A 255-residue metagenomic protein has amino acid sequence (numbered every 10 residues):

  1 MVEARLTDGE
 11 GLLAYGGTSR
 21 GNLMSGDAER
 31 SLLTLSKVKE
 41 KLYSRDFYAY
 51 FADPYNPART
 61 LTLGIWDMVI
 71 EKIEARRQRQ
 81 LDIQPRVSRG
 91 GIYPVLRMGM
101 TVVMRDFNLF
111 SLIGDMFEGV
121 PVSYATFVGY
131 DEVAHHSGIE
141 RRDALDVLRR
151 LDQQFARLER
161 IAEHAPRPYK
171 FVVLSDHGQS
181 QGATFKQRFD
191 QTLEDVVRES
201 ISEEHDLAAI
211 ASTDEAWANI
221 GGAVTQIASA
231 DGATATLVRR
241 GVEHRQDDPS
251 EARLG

Functional and structural regions predicted by a protein language model:
M1-D27, T34-S36, E40, R157 (+2 more regions): Secreted, luminal/periplasmic, and some membrane-associated catalytic domains that remodel anionic oxygen-ester
M1-V122, T126-G138, A235, R239-R245 (+1 more regions): His/Asp/Glu-rich, glycine-adjacent segments that coordinate divalent cations and/or stabilize oxyanion chemistry on
E40-R45, R142-D146, Q191-E194: Short, low-complexity, polar/charged sequence segments that are solvent-exposed and flexible
M100, M104, V147, F185 (+1 more regions): Catalytic cores of large soluble enzymes that bind and process phosphate-bearing ligands
V102-V103, D115, S123, Y130-F171 (+2 more regions): A long, amphipathic alpha-helix that forms part of the scaffold/cap immediately adjacent to metal-dependent active
